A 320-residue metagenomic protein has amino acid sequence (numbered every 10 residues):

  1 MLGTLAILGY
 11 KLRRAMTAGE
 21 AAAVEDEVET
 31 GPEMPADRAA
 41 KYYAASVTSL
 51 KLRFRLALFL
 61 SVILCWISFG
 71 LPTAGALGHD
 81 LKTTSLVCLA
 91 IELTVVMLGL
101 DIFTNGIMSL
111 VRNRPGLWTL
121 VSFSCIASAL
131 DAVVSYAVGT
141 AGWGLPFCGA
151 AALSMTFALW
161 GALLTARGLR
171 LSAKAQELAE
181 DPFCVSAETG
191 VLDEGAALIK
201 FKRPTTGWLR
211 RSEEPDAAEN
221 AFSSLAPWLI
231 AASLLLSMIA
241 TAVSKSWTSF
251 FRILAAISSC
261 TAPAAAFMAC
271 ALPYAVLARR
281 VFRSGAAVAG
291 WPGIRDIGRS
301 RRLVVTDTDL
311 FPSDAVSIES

Functional and structural regions predicted by a protein language model:
L2-V24, L52-N105: Core alpha-helical transmembrane segments of integral membrane proteins
Y10, L93-I102, A151-L178, T189-T306: Hydrophobic alpha-helical transmembrane segments
E20-P35, V185-G207: Short, charged cytosolic
Y42-F59, I107-S128, G195-A232: Soluble-to-membrane junctions at the N-terminal ends of transmembrane alpha-helices in multi-pass ion-transporting
L52, L56-W66, V87-T94, L120-L130 (+2 more regions): Lipid-exposed faces of alpha-helical membrane segments in multi-pass integral membrane proteins
G78-L89, L120, T140-A151, S246-S259: Membrane-water interface of transmembrane alpha-helices in multipass transporters/channels
A129-L145, M238-T248: Transmembrane helix-loop junctions at the membrane interface of multipass transporters and ion channels
T308-S320: ATP-driven catalytic headpiece of P-type ATPases
